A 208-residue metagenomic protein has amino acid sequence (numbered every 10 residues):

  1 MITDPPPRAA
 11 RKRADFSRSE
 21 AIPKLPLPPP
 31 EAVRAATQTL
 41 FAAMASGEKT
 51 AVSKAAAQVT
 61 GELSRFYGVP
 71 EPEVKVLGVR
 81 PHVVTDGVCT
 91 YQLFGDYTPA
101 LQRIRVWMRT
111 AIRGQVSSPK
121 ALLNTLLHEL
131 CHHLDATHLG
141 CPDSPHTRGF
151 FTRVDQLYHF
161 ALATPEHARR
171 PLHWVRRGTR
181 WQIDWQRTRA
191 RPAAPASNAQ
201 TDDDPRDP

Functional and structural regions predicted by a protein language model:
I2-R13, S17-A121, T137-P208: Metalloprotease/metallohydrolase-associated module, dominated by Zn2+-dependent proteases
N124-T137: Active-site recognition of the HExxH zinc-binding catalytic motif
